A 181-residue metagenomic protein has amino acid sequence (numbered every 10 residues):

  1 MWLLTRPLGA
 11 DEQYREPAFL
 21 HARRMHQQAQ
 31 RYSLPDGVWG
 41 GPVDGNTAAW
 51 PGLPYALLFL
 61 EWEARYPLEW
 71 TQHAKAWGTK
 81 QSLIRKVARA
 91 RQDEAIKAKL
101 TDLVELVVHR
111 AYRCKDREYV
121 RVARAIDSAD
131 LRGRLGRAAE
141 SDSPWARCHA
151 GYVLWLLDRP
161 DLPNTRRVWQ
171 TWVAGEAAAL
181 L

Functional and structural regions predicted by a protein language model:
M1-D116, R167-L181: Extended repeat-based scaffolds of very large eukaryotic assembly and lipid-transport proteins
F59, S82, K86, R121-A125 (+1 more regions): Core register positions within helices of long alpha-helical scaffolds
V108-Y112, R124, A139-E140: Alpha-solenoid HEAT/Armadillo repeat architecture
K115-R117, A123-G136: Internal alpha-helical scaffold/solenoid segments in large eukaryotic proteins
R132, G136-L181: Eukaryotic acidic, Ser/Thr-rich intrinsically disordered low-complexity regions
